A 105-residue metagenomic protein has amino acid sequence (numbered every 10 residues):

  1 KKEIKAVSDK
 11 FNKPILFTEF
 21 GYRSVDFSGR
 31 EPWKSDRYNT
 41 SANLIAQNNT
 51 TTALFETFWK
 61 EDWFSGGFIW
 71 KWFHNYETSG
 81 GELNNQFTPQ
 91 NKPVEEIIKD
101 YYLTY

Functional and structural regions predicted by a protein language model:
K1-S35: Noncatalytic carbohydrate-binding groove/subsite architecture in carbohydrate-active enzymes
F27-N39, L44-A53, T57-Y105: Aromatic-rich peripheral "rim/lid" segments of glycoside hydrolase catalytic domains that contact and position glycan
